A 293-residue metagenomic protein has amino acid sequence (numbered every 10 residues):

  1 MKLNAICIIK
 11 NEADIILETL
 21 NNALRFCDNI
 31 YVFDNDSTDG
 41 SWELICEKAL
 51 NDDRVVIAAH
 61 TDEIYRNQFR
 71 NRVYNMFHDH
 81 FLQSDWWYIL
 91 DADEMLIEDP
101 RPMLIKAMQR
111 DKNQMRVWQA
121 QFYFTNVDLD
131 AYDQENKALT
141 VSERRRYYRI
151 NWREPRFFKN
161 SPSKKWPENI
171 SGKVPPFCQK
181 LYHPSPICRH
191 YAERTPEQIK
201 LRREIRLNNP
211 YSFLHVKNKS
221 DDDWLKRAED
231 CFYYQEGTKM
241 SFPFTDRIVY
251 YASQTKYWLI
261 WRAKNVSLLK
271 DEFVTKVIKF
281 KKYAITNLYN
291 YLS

Functional and structural regions predicted by a protein language model:
K2-N4: Cell-envelope/extracellular polymer assembly enzymes that use nucleotide-activated donors
N11-D28: Short, well-formed alpha-helical segments that are part of the catalytic scaffolds of diverse glycosyltransferases
Y31: Conserved beta-strand positions in the Rossmann-like core of class I SAM-dependent methyltransferases
D34-I45, T61-Y65, D91-A92: A conserved acidic beta->alpha catalytic loop
L50-Q68: Conserved donor nucleotide-binding strand/loop of the catalytic core
Q68-Y74, E98-S293: Catalytic-site signature of metal-activated, phosphate-bearing donor transferases, centered on the GT-A/GT-A-like
N71-W86: Active-site nucleotide-sugar/metal-binding loop of Leloir-type enzymes
L82-I97: Short beta-strand-to-loop acidic/aromatic patch adjacent to the donor-nucleotide binding site
